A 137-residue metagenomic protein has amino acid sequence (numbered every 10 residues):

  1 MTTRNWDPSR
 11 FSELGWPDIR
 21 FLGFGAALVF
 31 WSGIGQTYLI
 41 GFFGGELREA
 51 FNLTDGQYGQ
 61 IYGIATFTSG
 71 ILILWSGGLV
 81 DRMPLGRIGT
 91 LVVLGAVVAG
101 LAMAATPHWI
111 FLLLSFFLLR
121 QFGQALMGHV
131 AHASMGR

Functional and structural regions predicted by a protein language model:
G15-L39, F117: Pair of pore-lining "gating" transmembrane helices in MFS-fold secondary transporters
F30, A99, I110-L126: Hydrophobic core of transmembrane alpha-helices in multi-pass small-molecule transporters, especially MFS/SLC-type
Y38, T66-L74: Residue-level signature of mid-helix packing/kink "hotspots" within the transmembrane helices of 12-pass Major
N52, P84, A105-H108: Helix-breaking motifs and short loop linkers at transmembrane-helix boundaries and internal kinks in secondary membrane
L72-L85: Helix-to-loop junctions at the C-terminal end of transmembrane segments in multipass secondary transporters
G86-T90: Primarily marks hydrophobic transmembrane alpha-helices of the MFS/SLC 12-helix fold
L94-H108: C-terminal ends and interior cores of transmembrane alpha-helices in multi-pass membrane transporters/permeases
A125-R137: Intracellular juxtamembrane helix-capping segments at the cytosolic ends of symmetry-related transmembrane helices
